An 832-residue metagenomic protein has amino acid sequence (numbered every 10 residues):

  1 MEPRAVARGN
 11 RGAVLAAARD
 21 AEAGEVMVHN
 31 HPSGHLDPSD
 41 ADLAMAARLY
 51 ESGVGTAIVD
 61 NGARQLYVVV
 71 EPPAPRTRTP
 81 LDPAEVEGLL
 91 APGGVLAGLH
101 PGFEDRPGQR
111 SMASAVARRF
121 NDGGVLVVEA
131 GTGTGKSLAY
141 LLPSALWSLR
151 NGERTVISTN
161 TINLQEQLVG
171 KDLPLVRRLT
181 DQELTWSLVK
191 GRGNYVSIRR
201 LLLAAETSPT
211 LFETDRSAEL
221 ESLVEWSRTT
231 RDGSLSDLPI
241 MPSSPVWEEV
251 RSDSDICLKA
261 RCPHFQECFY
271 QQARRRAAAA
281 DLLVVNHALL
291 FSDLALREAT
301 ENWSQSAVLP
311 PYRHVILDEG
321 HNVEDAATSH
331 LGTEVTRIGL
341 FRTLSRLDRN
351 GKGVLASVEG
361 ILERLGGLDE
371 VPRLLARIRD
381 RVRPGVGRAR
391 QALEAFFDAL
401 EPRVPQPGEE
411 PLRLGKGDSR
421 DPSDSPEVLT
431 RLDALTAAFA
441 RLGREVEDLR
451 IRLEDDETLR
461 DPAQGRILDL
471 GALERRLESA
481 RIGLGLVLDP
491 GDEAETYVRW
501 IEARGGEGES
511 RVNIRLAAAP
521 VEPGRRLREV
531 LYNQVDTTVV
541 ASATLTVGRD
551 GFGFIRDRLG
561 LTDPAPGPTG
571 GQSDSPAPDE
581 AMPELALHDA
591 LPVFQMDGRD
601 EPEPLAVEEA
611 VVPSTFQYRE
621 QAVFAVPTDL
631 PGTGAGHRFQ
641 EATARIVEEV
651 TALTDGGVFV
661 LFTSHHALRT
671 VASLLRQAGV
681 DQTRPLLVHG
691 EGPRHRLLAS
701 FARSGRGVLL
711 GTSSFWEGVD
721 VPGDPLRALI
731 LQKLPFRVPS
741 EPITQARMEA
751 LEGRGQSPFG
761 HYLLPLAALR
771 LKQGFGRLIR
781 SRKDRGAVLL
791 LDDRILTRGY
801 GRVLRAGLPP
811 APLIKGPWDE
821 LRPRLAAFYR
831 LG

Functional and structural regions predicted by a protein language model:
P3-R76, R556: Active-site-proximal loop/helix of nucleotide/amide-processing enzymes and allied scaffolds
P80-H100, G152-R154, S158-L283, H287-F291 (+6 more regions): A substrate-engagement module of RecA-like helicase motors
A84-V128: Conserved pre-motif I regulatory segment
N121-P143: Walker A/P-loop
Y140, E166, S254-I256, A260-L282 (+2 more regions): Signature of the SF2 helicase/ATPase Hel1-core->accessory helical subdomain module
W247-D281, L294-S304, L442-P627, F639 (+4 more regions): A contiguous, basic/glycine-rich beta-loop/short-helix subdomain that forms a polymer-engagement track
P627-R638, H689-L796: Conserved RecA-like P-loop NTPase helicase motor core
T663-G690: Conserved helicase motor "Helicase C" RecA-like lobe of SF1/SF2 P-loop NTPases
